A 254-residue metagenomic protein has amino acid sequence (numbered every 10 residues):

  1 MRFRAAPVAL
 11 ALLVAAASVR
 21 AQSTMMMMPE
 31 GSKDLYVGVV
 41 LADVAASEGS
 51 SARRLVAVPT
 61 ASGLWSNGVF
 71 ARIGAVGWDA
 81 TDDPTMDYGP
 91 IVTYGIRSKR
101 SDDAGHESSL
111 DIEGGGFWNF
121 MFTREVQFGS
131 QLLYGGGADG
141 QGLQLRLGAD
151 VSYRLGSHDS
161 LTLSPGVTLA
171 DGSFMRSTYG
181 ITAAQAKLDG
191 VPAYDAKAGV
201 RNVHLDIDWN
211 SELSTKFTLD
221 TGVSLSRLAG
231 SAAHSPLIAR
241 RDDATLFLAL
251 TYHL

Functional and structural regions predicted by a protein language model:
M1-S32: Cleavable N-terminal export/targeting peptides
A21-W78, S98: Short glycine/proline- and aromatic-enriched beta-strand/turn motifs that initiate or cap beta-hairpins
L35, N67-A71, M86, R124-F128 (+2 more regions): Repeated loop/turn-to-beta-strand initiation elements of outer-membrane beta-barrel proteins
L35-D43, A75, P90-Y94, G116 (+3 more regions): Transmembrane beta-barrel strands of outer-membrane/channel proteins
A42-E48, G95-S101, E125-Q127, L133-G140 (+2 more regions): Sequence/structural signature of outer-membrane beta-barrel proteins
A46-L55, F70, D82, E107-L110 (+4 more regions): Solvent-exposed loop/turn segments connecting transmembrane beta-strands in outer-membrane beta-barrel proteins
V58-G63, R241-L254: Outer-membrane beta-barrel "beta-signal"
G77-D79, F120, G136-A239, Y252-L254: Outer-membrane beta-barrel transmembrane domain signature
